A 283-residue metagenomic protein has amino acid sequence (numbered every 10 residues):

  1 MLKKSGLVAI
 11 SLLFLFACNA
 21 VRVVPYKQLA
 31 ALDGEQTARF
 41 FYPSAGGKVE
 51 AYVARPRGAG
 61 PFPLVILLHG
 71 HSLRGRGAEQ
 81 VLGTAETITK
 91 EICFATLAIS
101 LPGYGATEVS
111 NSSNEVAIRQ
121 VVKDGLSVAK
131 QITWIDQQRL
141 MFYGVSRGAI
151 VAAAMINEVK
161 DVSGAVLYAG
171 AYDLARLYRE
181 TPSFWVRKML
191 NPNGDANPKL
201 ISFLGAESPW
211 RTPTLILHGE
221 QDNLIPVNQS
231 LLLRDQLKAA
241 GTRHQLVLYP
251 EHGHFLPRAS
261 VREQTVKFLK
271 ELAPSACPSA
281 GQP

Functional and structural regions predicted by a protein language model:
V23-G58: N-terminal cap/lid segment of alpha/beta-hydrolase-fold proteins
G60-F62, H71-L97, P102-A106: Short substrate-entry loop that stabilizes the transition state in hydrolases
G77, G170-A206, T212: Mobile cap/lid helix-loop segments that gate and shape the active-site cleft of serine hydrolases
S112-T133: Alpha/beta-hydrolase active-site loop
V128-E180: Primarily recognizes the serine-hydrolase "nucleophile elbow" in alpha/beta-hydrolase and SGNH/GDSL folds
W210, I216-H218, D222: Short beta-strand/loop motif that positions the catalytic acidic residue of the alpha/beta-hydrolase fold
Q221-I225, F255: Acidic catalytic loop of the alpha/beta-hydrolase fold
L231-R234, K238-P283: C-terminal catalytic histidine-bearing segment of alpha/beta-hydrolase fold enzymes
